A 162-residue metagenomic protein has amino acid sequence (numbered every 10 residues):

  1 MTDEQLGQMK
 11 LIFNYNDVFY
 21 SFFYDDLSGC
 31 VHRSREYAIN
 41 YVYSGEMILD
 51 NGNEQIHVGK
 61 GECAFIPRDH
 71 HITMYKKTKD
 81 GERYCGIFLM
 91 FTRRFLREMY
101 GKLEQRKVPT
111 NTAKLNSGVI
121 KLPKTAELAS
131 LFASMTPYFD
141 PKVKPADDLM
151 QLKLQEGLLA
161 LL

Functional and structural regions predicted by a protein language model:
M1-N14: A short, N-terminal "cap"/entry segment at the start of jelly-roll beta-barrel domains of the cupin/DSBH fold
L6-Q8, E54-Q55, I120: Hydrophobic alpha-helices of bacterial signal-transduction systems
K10, K60, K76-K79, K102 (+5 more regions): Context-gated lysine
N14-P109: N-terminal regulatory/effector-sensing and dimerization cores that precede helix-turn-helix DNA-binding domains
I66, D80, E98-M99, Q105-T112 (+3 more regions): DNA-contacting interfaces and partner/effector-binding or oligomerization modules in DNA-centric proteins
R83, R94, V119-K121, L161: Residue-level preference for alpha-helix termini and adjacent loops
K121-L162: An amphipathic alpha-helical interaction segment
